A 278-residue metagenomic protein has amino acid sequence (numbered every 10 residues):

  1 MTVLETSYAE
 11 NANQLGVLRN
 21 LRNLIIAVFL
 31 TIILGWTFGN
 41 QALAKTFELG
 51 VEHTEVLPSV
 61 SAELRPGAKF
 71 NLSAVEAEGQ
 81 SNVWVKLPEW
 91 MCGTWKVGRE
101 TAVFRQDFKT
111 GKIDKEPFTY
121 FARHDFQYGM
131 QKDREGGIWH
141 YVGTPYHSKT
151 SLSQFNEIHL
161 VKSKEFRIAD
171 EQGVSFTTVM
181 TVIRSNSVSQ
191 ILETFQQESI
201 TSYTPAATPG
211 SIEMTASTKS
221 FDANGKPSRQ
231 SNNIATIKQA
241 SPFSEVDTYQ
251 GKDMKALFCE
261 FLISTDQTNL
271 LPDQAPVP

Functional and structural regions predicted by a protein language model:
E5-V28: Bacterial N-terminal signal peptides that target proteins for export
I32-Q41: C-terminal segment of classical bacterial N-terminal signal peptides
N40-T94, G98-R134, A240-P278: Amphipathic/hydrophobic helical signal segments and adjacent flexible N-terminal regions that mediate secretion
R65-A74, Y146-F155, I183-S189: Short, charged, low-hydrophobicity "junction" segments
Q106-G173, N186: Hydrophobic small-molecule pocket/channel-lining residues, especially in calycin-type beta-barrels
P145-V161, G225-F243, S264-P272: A short, hydrophobic/aromatic-rich structural module that often spans a beta strand with its adjoining loop
S153-I234: Short helix-loop boundary/capping segments
